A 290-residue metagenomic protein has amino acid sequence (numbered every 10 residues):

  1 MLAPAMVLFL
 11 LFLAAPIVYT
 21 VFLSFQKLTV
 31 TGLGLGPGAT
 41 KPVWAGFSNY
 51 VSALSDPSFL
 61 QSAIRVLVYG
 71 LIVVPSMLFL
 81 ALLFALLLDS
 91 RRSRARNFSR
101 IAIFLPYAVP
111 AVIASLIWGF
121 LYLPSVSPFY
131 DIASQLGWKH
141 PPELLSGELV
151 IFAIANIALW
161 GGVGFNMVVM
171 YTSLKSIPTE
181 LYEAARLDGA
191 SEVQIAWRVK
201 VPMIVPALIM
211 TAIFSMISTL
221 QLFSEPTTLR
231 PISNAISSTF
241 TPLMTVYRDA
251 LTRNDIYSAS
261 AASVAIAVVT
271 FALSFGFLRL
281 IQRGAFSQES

Functional and structural regions predicted by a protein language model:
M1-S290: A structural signal for multi-pass alpha-helical bundles of membrane permease subunits that mediate small-molecule
